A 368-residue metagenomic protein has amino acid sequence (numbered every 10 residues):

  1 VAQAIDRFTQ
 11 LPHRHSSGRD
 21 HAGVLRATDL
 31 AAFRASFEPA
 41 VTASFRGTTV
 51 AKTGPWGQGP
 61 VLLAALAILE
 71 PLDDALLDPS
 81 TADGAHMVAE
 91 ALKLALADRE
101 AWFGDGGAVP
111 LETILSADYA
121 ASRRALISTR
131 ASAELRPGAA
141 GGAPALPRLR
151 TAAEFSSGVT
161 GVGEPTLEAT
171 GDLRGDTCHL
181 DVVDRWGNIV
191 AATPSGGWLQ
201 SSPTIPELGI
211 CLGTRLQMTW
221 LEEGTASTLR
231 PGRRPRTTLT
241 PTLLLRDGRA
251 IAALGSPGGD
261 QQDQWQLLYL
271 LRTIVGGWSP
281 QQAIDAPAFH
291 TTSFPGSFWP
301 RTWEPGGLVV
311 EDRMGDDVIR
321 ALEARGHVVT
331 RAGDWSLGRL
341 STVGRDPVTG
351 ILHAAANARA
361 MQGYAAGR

Functional and structural regions predicted by a protein language model:
V1-P55, A169: Accessory "access/gating" subregions that flank catalytic or transport cores
I5, R14, G23, P71-S195 (+2 more regions): Internal maturation/activation junctions in enzymes
L11-R26, S157-T160, E164, T170-L173 (+5 more regions): Active-site rim segments in enzyme catalytic domains, especially the processed small/beta chain of N-terminal
F33-R34, A40, T53-W56, A169-L173 (+2 more regions): Short Gly/Pro-enriched turn/cap motifs at secondary-structure boundaries
T48-P55, V61-L66, D74, L180-D181 (+4 more regions): Short, well-ordered beta-strand elements
D105, W186, G232-R233, Q266 (+1 more regions): Extended C-terminal subregions enriched in glycine
D316-R368: In a subset of proteins, long, contiguous C-terminal domains/tails are tracked
